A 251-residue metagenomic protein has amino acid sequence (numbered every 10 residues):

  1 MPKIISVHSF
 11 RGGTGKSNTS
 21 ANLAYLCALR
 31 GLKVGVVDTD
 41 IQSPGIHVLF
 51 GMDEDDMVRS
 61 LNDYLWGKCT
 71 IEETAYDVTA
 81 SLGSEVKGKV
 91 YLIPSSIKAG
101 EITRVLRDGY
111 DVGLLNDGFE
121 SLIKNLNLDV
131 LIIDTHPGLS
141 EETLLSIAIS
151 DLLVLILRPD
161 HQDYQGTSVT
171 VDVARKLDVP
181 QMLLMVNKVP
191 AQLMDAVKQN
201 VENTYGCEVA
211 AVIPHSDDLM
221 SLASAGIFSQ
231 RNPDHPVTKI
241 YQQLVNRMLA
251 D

Functional and structural regions predicted by a protein language model:
M1-I4, A250-D251: Acidic-aromatic/histidine active-site loop/patch
I4-E72, V130: Walker A/P-loop NTP-binding active-site region of P-loop NTPases, recognizing the glycine-rich GxxxxGKT/S
G12, I46, Y64, I93 (+4 more regions): Residue-level signature of catalytic and energy-coupling elements of molecular machines, predominantly ATP/GTP-dependent
L29, L114-H215, M220-S221: Conserved catalytic-core segment of NTP-binding enzymes
I41-I123, A223-A225: P-loop/Walker-type NTP enzyme "switch/lid" segment
M52-D56, V173-A174, N200-N203, I227-Q230: Short, hinge-like loop/turn segments at secondary-structure boundaries
A223-K239: C-terminal boundary of histidine-terminating zinc-finger modules
I240-D251: C-terminal alpha-helix
